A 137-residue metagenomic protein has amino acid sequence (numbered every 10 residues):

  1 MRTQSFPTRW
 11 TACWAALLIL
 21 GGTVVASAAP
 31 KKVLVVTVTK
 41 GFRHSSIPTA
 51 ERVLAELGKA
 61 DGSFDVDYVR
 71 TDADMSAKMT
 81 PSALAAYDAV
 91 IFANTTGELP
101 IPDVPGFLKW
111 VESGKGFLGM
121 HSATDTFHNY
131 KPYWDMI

Functional and structural regions predicted by a protein language model:
M1-R2, D72: Short regulatory "switch" loops immediately downstream of catalytic or recognition motifs within protein catalytic
R2-W14: Bacterial N-terminal signal peptides that target proteins for export
T11, P48, E98-I101: Conserved phosphate-coordination/catalytic loops
T11-T23: Bacterial N-terminal signal peptides
S27-Y87: Aromatic-Pro/Gly-enriched surface loop or interdomain linker that acts as a lid/target-recognition segment
T71-D74, T95-L99: Short beta->alpha connector loops
A89-A93: Structural motif
T96-I137: A glycine-rich, often tryptophan-bearing local segment used as a flexible ligand/cofactor-contacting loop or short
